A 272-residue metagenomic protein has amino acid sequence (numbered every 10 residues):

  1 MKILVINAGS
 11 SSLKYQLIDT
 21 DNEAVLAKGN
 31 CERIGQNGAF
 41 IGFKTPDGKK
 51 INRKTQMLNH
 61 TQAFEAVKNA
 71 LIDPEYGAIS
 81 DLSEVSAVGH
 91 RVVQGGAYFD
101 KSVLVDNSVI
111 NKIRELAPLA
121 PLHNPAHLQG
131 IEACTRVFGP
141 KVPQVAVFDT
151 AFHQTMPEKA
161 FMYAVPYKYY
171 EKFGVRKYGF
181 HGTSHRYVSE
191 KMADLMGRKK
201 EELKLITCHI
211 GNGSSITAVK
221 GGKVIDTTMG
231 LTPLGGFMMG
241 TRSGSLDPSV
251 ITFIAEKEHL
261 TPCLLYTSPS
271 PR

Functional and structural regions predicted by a protein language model:
K2-I34, I206-K223: Gly/Thr-rich phosphate-binding beta-strand-loop-beta motif of the actin/hexokinase/Hsp70
S12-M57, G230: Short glycine-rich, Thr/Ser-proximal phosphate-binding strand/loop in the N-terminal lobe of ATP-dependent enzymes
N37-S86, G130-E132: Conserved active-site "lid/cap" helical segment
L58-Q62, L104, S108, P125-Q129 (+7 more regions): Conserved active-site and cofactor/substrate-binding residues in soluble primary-metabolism enzymes
L71, G77-H123, P143-V145, A151-A160: Short beta-strand-loop/turn "lid" adjacent to the catalytic site in phosphate-handling enzymes
G130-P143: A structural motif corresponding to the C-terminal end of an alpha-helix and its immediate exit/capping segment
F152-E256: Glycine-rich phosphate-binding loop of actin/hexokinase-like ATP-binding domains
Y266-R272: Conserved small/polar residues in nucleotide/adenosyl-binding loops
